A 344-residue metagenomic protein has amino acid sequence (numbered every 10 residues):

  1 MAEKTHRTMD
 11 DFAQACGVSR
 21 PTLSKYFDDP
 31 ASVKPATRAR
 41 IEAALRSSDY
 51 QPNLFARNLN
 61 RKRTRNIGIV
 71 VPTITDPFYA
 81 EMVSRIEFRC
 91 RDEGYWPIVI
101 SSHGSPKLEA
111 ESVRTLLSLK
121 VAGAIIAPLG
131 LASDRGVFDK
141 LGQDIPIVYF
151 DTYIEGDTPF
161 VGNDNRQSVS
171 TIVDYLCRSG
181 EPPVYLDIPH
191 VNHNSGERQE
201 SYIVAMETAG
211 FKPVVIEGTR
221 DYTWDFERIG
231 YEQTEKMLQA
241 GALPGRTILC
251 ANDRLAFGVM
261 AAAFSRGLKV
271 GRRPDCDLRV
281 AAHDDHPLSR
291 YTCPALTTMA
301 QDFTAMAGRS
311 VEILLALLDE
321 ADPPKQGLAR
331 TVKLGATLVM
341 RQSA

Functional and structural regions predicted by a protein language model:
M1-R65: N-terminal helix-turn-helix DNA-binding module of bacterial transcription factors
P35, Y50-A122: Amphipathic helical "hinge" segments at domain boundaries
P72-E81, V99-L108, V161-T171, L186-E235 (+4 more regions): Hinge/beta->alpha junction and helix N-cap segments in small-molecule ligand-binding domains
G104, A127-T171, E181, V191 (+3 more regions): Flexible loop/hinge segments that line or gate small-molecule binding clefts
K107-K120, R228-P244: Short, well-structured alpha-helical segments in soluble
A122-I125, T247: Short, Asp-centered acidic motifs that coordinate Mg2+ and/or phosphate in catalytic or ligand-binding sites
S179, A240-T247, D253-A344: Flexible loop/turn connectors
